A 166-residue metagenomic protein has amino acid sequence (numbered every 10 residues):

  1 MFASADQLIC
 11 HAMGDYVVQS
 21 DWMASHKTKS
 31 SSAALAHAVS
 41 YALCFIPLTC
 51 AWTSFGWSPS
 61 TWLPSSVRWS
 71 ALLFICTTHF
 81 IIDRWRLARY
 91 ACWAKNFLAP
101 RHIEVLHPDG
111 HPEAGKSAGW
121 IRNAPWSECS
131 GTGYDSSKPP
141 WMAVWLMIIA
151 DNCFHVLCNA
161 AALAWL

Functional and structural regions predicted by a protein language model:
M1-L166: Hydrophobic alpha-helical transmembrane segments
